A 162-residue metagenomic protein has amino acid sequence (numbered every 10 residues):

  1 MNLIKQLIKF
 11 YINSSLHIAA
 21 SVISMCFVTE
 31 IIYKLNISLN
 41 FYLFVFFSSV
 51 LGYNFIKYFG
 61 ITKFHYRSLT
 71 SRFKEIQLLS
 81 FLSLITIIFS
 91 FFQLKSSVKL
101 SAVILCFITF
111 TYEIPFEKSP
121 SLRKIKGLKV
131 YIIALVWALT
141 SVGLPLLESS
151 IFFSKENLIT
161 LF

Functional and structural regions predicted by a protein language model:
M1-F10, F116, P120: Short, Lys/Arg-rich, polar N-terminal cytosolic tail immediately upstream of the first transmembrane signal-anchor
K5-A19, I37-F41: Hydrophobic transmembrane alpha-helical segments in integral membrane proteins
H17-S24, L43, F47-V50, L79-L82 (+1 more regions): Membrane-embedded alpha-helical segments of multi-pass membrane proteins, especially the transmembrane helices
A20, S24-F44, I87-L100, S141-L161: Helix-coil boundary and interhelical linker segments in multi-pass alpha-helical membrane proteins
I23-F27, V45-F59, L84-T86, C106-I114: Central hydrophobic cores of alpha-helical transmembrane segments in multi-pass inner-membrane proteins across all
S48-L82: Aspartate-rich (DDxxD/NDxxD/DxxxD) Mg2+/diphosphate-binding motifs and their adjoining helix-loop segments
R72-E148: Intramembrane alpha-helical segments
